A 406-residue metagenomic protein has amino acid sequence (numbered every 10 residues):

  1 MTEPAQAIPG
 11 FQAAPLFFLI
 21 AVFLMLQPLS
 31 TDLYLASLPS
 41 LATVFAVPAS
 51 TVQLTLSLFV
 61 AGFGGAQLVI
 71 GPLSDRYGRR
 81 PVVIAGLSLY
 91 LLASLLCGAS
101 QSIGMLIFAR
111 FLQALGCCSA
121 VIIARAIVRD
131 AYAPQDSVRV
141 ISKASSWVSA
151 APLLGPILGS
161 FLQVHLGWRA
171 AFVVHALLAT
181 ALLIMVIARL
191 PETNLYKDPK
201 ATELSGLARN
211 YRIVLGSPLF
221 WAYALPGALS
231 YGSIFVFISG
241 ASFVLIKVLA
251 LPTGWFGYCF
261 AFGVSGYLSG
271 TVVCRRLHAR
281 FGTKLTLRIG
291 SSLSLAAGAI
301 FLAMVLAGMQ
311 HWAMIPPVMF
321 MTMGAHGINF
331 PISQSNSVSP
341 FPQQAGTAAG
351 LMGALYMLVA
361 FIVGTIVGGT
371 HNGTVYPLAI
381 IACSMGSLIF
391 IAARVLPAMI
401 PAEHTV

Functional and structural regions predicted by a protein language model:
T2-G10, T193-Y223: Juxtamembrane intracellular "pre-TM" segments in multi-pass secondary transporters
V44-A46, G78, A99-M105, G116 (+2 more regions): Helix-breaking motifs and short loop linkers at transmembrane-helix boundaries and internal kinks in secondary membrane
G65-G104: Conserved MFS/SLC helix-loop-helix module at the cytosolic interface between two early adjacent transmembrane helices
P81-L95, T286-F301: Structural signature of the two symmetry-related core transmembrane helices
L89-L96, G104-L112, A313-M319: Paired small-residue
M105, Q135, S142-A188: Helix-loop-helix hairpin linking two adjacent transmembrane segments in secondary transporters
A109-A150: Cytoplasmic helix-loop-helix junction between adjacent transmembrane helices in 12-TM secondary transporters
Q334-N372, A382: A late C-terminal transmembrane helix in Major Facilitator Superfamily
